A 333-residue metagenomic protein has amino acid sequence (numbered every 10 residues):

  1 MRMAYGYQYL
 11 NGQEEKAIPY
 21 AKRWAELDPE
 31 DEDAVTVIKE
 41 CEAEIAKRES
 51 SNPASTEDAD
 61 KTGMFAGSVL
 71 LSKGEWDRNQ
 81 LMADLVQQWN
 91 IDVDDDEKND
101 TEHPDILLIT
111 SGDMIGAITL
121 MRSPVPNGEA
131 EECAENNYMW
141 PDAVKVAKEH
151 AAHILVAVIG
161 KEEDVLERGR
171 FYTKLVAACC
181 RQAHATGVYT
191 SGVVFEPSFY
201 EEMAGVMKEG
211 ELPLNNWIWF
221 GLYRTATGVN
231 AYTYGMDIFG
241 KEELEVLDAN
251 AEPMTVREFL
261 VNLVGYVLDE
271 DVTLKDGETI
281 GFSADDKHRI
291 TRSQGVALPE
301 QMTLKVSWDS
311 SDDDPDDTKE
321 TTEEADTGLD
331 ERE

Functional and structural regions predicted by a protein language model:
L10-Q13, E40-T56: Alpha-helical linker/edge segments of TPR/alpha-solenoid repeat scaffolds and analogous pre-/post-domain helices
S72-V144: N-terminal low-complexity, intrinsically disordered segments
M121-W219: Internal, hydrophobic cores of structured domains that mediate oligomerization or house catalytic pockets within large
V193-D317: Aromatic/basic-lined ligand-recognition segments that form π-stacking hydrophobic pockets flanked by Lys/Arg to engage
